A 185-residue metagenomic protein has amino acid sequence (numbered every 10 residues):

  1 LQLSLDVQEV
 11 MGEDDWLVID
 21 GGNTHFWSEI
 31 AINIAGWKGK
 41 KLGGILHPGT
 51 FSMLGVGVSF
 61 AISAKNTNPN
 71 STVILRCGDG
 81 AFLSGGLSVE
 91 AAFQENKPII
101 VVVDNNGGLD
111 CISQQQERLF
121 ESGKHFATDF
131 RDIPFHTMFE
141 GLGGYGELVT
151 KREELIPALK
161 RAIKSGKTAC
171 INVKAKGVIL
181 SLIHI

Functional and structural regions predicted by a protein language model:
L1-A64: Active-site diphosphate/adenylate-binding microenvironment
L5, I62, L87-E90, K160: Alpha-helical segments flanking ligand/cofactor-binding loops in enzyme cores
V18-G22, P48, R76-C77, V102-D104 (+2 more regions): Generic beta-strand/beta-sheet core signal
H25-F26, S52-L54, F82-L83, N106-C111 (+1 more regions): Short gly/pro/ser/thr-enriched loop/turn and capping motifs at secondary-structure boundaries
T67-I133: Conserved thiamine diphosphate
E117-A158: Conserved thiamine diphosphate
I183-I185: Conserved small/polar residues in nucleotide/adenosyl-binding loops
